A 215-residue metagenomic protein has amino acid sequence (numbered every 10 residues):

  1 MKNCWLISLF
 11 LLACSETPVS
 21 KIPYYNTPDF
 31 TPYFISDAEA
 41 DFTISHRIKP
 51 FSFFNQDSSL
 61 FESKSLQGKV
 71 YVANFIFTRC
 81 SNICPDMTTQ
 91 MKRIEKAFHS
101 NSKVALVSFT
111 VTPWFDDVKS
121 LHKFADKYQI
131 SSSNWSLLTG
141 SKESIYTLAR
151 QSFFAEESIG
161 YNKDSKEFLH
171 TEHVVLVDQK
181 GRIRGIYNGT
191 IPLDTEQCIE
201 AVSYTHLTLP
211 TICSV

Functional and structural regions predicted by a protein language model:
K2-P50: N-terminal targeting signals for export/organelle localization
I48-K49, Y71, T171-H173: Short loop/turn microsegments at loop-to-beta-strand junctions
S63-P85, M91: Short active-site neighborhood of thiol/selenol oxidoreductases, capturing the structured segment around
T88-L148: Structural microenvironment flanking redox-active thiols in thiol-disulfide oxidoreductases
E143-Q197: Thiol/disulfide oxidoreductase modules built on the thioredoxin-like
T205-T211: Conserved small/polar residues in nucleotide/adenosyl-binding loops
